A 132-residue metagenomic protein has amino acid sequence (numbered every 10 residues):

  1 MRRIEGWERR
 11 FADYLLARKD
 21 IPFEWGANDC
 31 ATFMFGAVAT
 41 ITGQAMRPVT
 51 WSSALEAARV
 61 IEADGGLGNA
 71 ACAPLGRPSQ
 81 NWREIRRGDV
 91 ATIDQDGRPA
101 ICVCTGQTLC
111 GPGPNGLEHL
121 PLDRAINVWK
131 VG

Functional and structural regions predicted by a protein language model:
M1-E62: N-terminal capping segments
D13, D20, D29, D64 (+3 more regions): Acidic-enriched, low-complexity/disordered segments with a strong bias for Aspartate over Glutamate
F23, A27, F35-A37, G97 (+3 more regions): Generic alpha-helix signal with a bias toward terminal, lower-confidence helices and secondary-structure junctions
A31-F33, I93, V128: Residues in flexible loops and secondary-structure boundaries
V38, V49, V60, V90 (+2 more regions): Extended aliphatic helical segments
L55-H119: ...with weaker cross-activation on analogous glycine-rich loops/strands in unrelated enzymes
L120-G132: Glycine- and charge-enriched low-complexity intrinsically disordered segments
